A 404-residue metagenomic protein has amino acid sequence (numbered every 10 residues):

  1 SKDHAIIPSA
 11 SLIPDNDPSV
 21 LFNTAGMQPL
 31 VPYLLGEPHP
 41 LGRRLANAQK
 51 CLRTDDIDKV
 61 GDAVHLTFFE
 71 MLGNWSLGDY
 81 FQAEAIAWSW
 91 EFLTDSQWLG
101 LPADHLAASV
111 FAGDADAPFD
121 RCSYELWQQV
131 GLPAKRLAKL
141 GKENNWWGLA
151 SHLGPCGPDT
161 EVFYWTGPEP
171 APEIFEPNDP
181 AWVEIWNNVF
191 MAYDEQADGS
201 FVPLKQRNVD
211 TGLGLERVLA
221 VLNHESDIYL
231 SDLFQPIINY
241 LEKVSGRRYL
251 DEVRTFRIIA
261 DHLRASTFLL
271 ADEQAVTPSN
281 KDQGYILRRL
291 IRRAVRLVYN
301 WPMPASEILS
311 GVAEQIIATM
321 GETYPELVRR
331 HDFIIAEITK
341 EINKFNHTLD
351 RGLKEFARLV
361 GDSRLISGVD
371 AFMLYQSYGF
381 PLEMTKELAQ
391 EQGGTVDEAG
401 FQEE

Functional and structural regions predicted by a protein language model:
S1-R288, R292-N300: Alpha-helical segments
V60, G167-P177, M303-S306, G321-V328 (+2 more regions): Proline-centered turn/helix-capping motifs that create local helix->coil transitions or kinks
F69, D104-F111, I237-N239, G311-A318 (+2 more regions): Short, conserved phosphate-binding/catalytic loop or strand-edge motifs used in phosphoryl-/nucleotidyl-transfer
V202-K205, Y249-R254, D272-T277, T339 (+2 more regions): Active-site-adjacent structural elements in folded domains
S245-Y249, T323-N343: Long, non-coiled-coil amphipathic alpha-helical linker/lever segments that couple catalytic cores to other domains
G246, F268-A275, V295-M303, A318-G321 (+4 more regions): Charged/polar positions within long, soluble alpha-helices
V298-A305, E341-E404: Extended, domain-scale alpha-helical bundle/helix-rich regions
P304-I317, G321, E398-F401: Terminal amphipathic helices with adjacent charged low-complexity linkers/tails
